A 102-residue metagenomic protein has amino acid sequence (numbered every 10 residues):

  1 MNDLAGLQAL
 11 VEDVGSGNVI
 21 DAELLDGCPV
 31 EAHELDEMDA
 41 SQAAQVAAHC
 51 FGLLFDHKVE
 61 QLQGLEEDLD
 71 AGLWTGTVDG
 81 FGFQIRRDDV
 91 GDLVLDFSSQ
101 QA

Functional and structural regions predicted by a protein language model:
M1-A5, V94, S98-A102: Short intrinsically disordered terminal tails
D3-C28: Short terminal alpha-helical segments
G6, G17, P29, H33 (+2 more regions): Compositionally biased regions
S16, L25, F51, G64 (+2 more regions): Intrinsic disorder/low-complexity segments
V30-D92: Acidic, low-complexity, intrinsically disordered interaction modules
